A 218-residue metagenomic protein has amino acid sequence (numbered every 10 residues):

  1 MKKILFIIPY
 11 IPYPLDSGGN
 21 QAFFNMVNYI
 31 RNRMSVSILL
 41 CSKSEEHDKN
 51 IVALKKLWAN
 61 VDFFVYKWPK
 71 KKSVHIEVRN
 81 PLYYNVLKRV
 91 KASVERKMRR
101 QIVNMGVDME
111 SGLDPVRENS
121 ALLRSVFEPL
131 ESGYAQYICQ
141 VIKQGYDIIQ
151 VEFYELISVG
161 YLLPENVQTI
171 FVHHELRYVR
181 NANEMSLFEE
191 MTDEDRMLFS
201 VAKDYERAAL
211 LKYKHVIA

Functional and structural regions predicted by a protein language model:
M1-K70: N-terminal subdomain of nucleotide-sugar transferases
K3, D147-I148, Q168, H215: Structural motif
I4, L163-L187: Active-site proximal beta-strand in glycosyltransferases
I30-R31, Y161-N166, L210-L211: Short, conserved loop/helix-junction motifs that constitute active-site signature segments in enzyme catalytic cores
D48-V52, S73-V78, L163, N181-M185: Short aromatic-enriched loop/helix-cap "lid" or pocket-rim segments at secondary-structure transitions that line
N60, K214-H215: Well-ordered beta-strand positions
P81-I148, Y154-I157, E189-Y213: Conserved nucleotide-sugar donor-binding subdomain of glycosyltransferases
